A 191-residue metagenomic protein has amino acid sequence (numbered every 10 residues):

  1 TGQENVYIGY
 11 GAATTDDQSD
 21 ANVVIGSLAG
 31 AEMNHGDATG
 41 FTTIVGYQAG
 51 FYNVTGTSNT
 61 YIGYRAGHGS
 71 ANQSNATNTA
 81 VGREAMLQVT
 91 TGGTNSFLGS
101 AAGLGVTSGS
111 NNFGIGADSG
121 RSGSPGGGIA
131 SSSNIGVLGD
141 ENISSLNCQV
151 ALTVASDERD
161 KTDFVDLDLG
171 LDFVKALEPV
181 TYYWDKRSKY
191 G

Functional and structural regions predicted by a protein language model:
T1-D157: Glycine- and small/polar-enriched repetitive beta-structure motifs of secreted/surface proteins
S133-G191: C-terminal intramolecular chaperone/autoprocessing and neck/assembly modules of extracellular spikes and adhesins
